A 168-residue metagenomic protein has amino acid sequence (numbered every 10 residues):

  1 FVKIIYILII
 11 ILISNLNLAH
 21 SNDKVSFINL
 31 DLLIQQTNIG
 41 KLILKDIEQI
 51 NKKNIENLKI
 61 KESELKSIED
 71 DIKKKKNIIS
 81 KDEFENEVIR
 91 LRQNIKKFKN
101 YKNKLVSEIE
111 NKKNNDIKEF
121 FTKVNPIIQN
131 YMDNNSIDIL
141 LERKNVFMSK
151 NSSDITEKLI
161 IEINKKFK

Functional and structural regions predicted by a protein language model:
F1-I5: Positively charged n-region of N-terminal signal peptides that target proteins for export
Y6-N15: Bacterial N-terminal signal peptides
L16-S21: Sec/Tat signal peptide C-region and signal peptidase I cleavage site
N22-V146, I163: Amphipathic alpha-helical segments
S152-I155: A short, glycine/Asx- and small/polar-enriched loop/turn that sits immediately N-terminal to a beta-strand
